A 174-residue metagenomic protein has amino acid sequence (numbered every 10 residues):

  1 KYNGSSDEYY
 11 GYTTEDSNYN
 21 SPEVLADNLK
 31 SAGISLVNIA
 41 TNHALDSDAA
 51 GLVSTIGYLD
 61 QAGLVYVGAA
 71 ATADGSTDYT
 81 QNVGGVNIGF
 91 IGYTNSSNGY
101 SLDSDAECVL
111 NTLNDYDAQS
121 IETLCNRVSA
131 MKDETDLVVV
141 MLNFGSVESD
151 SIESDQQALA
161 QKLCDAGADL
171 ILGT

Functional and structural regions predicted by a protein language model:
K1-T174: Acidic, metal/ion-coordinating pockets
